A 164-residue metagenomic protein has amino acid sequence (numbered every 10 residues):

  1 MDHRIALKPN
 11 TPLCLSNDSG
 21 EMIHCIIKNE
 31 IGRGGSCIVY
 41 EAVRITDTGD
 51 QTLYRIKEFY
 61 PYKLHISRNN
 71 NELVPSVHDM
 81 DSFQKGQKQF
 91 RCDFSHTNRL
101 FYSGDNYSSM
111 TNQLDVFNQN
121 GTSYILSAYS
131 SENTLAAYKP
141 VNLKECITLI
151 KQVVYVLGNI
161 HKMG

Functional and structural regions predicted by a protein language model:
M1-M22, I26-N29: Juxta-kinase regulatory segment immediately upstream of eukaryotic protein kinase catalytic domains
K28-G35, V39: Protein kinase glycine-rich loop
V43-S95: ATP-binding glycine-rich loop module of kinase domains
Y102-S123: Short beta-strand micro-motifs within the conserved protein kinase catalytic domain, predominantly in the N-lobe
Q119-T134: Conserved short submotifs of the Hanks-type protein kinase catalytic core that shape the nucleotide-binding pocket
T134-L143: AlphaC helix of the protein kinase catalytic domain
L149-I150: Activation segment signature within eukaryotic-like protein kinase domains
Y155-G164: Protein kinase catalytic-loop region centered on the HRD/HxD motif
